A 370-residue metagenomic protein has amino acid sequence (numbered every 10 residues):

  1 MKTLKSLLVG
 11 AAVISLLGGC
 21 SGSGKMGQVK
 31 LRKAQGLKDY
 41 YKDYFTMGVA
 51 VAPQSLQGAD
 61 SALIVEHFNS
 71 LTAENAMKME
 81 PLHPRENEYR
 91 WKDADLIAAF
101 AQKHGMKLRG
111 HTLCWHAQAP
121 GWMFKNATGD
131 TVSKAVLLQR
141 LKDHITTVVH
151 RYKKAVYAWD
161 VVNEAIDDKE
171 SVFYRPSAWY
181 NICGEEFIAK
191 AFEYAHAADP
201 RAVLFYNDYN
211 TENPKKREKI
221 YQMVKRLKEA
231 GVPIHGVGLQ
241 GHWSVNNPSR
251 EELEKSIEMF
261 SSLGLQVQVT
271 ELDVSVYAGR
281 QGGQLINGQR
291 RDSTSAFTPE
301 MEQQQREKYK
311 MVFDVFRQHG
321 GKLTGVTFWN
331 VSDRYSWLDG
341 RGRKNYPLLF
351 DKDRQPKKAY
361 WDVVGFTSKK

Functional and structural regions predicted by a protein language model:
M1-L8: Bacterial N-terminal signal peptides that target proteins for export
G18-G19: C-terminal motif of bacterial Sec signal peptides marking the signal peptidase cleavage site
K25-S70, E74: Boundary/entry segment of secreted carbohydrate-active catalytic domains
K30-K33, R151, E164-E185, Y194 (+4 more regions): Aromatic-rich peripheral "rim/lid" segments of glycoside hydrolase catalytic domains that contact and position glycan
Y44-G48, S70-T72, K107-R109, V156-D160 (+4 more regions): Structural preference for beta-strand elements that scaffold enzyme active sites
A50-S61, M79-K92, I166-D168, N210-K219 (+3 more regions): Acidic-and-aromatic substrate-binding clefts and catalytic sites of carbohydrate-active enzymes
A52-H67, Q139-V148, K216-L227, L253 (+1 more regions): Short, acidic/polar
E66, S70-P84, D93-F205, Y209-T211 (+1 more regions): Substrate-binding cleft and catalytic face of glycoside hydrolase catalytic domains, especially the flexible beta-alpha
